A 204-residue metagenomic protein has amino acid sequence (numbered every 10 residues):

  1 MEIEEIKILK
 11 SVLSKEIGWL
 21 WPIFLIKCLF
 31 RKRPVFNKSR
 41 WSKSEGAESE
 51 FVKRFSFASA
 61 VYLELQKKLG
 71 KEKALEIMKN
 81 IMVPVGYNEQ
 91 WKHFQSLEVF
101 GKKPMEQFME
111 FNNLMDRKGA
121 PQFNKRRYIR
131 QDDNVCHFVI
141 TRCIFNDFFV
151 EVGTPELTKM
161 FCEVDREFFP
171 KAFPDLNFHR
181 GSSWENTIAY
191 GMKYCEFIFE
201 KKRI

Functional and structural regions predicted by a protein language model:
M1-Q90: N-terminal leader/assembly segments
F36, V85-E89, G101, M105 (+2 more regions): Short amphipathic alpha-helical patches
G46, E50, F108, F123 (+3 more regions): Sparse, context-dependent recognition of short Cys/His-centered cofactor- or disulfide-binding micro-motifs
K67, P170-K171: Solvent-exposed polar/charged
K67-T158: Amphipathic interaction/junction segments at domain boundaries or subunit interfaces
K118-Q122, K171-N177: Short secondary-structure junctions
Y128-N146, V150, L157, C162 (+2 more regions): Short terminal or interdomain "cap/linker" segment that borders an active site or interface and mediates
